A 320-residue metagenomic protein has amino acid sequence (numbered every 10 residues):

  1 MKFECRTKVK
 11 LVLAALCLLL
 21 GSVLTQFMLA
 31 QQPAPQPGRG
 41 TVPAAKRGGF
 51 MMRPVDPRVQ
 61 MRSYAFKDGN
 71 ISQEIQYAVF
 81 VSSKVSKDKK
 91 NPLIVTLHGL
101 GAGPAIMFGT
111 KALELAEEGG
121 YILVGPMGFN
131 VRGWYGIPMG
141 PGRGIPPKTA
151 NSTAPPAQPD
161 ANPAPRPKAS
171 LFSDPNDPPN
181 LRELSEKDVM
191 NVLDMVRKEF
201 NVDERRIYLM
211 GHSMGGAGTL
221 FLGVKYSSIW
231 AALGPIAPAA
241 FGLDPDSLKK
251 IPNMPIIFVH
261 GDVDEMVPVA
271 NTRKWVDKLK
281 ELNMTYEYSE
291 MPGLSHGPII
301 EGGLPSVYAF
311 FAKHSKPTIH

Functional and structural regions predicted by a protein language model:
F27-L93, A105, T153-Q158, N162 (+10 more regions): A domain-start/cap signature at the N-terminus of enzymes
D68, Q73-A78, D88, P92-N201: Serine-hydrolase catalytic machinery in alpha/beta-hydrolase-like enzymes
L97, P126, P235-I236, M291: Alpha/beta-hydrolase
M107, R197-N201, R205-P252: Primarily recognizes the serine-hydrolase "nucleophile elbow" in alpha/beta-hydrolase and SGNH/GDSL folds
I257-H260, D264: Short beta-strand/loop motif that positions the catalytic acidic residue of the alpha/beta-hydrolase fold
E265-N271: Conserved alpha/beta-hydrolase "acid-adjacent" motif
L279-G297: Catalytic histidine neighborhood in serine/cysteine hydrolases with alpha/beta-hydrolase-type architecture
I299-A309: Post-His helix in hydrolase/transferase enzymes
